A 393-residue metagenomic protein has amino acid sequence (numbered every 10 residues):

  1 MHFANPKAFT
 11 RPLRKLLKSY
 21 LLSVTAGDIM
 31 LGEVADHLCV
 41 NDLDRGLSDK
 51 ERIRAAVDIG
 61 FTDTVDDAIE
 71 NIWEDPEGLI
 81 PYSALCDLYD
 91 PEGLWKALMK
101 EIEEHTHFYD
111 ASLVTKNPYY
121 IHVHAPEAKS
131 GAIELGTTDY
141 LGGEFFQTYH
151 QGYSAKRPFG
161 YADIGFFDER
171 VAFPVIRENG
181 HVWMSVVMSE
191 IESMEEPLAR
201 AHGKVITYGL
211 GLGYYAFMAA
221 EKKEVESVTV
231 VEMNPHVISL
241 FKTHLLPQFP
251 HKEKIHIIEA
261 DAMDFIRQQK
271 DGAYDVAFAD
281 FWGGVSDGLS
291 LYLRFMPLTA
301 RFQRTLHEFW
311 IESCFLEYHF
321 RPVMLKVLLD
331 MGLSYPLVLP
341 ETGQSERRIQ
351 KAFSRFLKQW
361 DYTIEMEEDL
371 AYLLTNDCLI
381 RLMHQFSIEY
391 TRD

Functional and structural regions predicted by a protein language model:
M1-F167: N-terminal auxiliary segments of SAM/dcSAM-dependent transferases
H2, V57, T106-T115, F173-R200: Class I SAM-dependent methyltransferase Rossmann-like catalytic core, especially the SAM/SAH-binding loop
S185-F249, A260: SAM cofactor-binding core of SAM-dependent methyltransferases, primarily the Rossmann-like beta-alpha-beta module
M218-A219, Q268-K270, L291-F295: A short acidic, amphipathic alpha-helical/loop segment
S227, K254-H256, L306: Conserved beta-strand segments of alpha/beta enzyme cores
P235-V276, G284-V285: S-adenosyl-L-methionine
A279: A short beta-strand submotif of the Rossmann-like class I SAM-dependent methyltransferase core that lines
G283-R392: C-terminal substrate-binding/active-site "lid" region of AdoMet-derived donor-dependent transferases
